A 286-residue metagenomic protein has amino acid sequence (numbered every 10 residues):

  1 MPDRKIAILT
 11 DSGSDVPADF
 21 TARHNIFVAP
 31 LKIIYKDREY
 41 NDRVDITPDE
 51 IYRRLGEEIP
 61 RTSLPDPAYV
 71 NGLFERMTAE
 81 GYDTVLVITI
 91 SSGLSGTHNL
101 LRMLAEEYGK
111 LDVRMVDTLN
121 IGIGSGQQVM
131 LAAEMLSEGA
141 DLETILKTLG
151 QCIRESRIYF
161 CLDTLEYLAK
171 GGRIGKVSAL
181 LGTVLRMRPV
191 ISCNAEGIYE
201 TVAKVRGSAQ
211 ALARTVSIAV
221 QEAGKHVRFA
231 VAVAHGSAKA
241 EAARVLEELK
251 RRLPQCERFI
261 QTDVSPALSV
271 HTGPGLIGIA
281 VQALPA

Functional and structural regions predicted by a protein language model:
P2-A7, G13-F27, K32, T84 (+3 more regions): Mixed-charge interfacial surface used for oligomerization/domain docking and macromolecular partner engagement
I6-P65, Y69: N-terminal glycine-rich anion-binding loop in soluble enzyme alpha/beta folds
Y40, T118-I121: A short, ordered amphipathic alpha-helix with a cationic face
I46-I51, E80, R102-E107: A short glycine/small-residue-enriched secondary-structure motif
E57-E58, L64-L100, L146, I153: Glycine-rich phosphate- or other oxyanion-binding loops that anchor nucleotides, phosphorylated ligands
